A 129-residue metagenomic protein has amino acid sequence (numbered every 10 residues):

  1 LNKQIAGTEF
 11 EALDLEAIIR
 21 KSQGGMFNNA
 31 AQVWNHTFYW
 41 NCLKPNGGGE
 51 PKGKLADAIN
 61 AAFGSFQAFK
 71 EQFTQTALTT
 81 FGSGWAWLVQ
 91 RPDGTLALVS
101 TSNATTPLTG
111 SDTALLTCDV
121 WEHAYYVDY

Functional and structural regions predicted by a protein language model:
L1-Y129: Feature for soluble, non-membrane regions of globular proteins
